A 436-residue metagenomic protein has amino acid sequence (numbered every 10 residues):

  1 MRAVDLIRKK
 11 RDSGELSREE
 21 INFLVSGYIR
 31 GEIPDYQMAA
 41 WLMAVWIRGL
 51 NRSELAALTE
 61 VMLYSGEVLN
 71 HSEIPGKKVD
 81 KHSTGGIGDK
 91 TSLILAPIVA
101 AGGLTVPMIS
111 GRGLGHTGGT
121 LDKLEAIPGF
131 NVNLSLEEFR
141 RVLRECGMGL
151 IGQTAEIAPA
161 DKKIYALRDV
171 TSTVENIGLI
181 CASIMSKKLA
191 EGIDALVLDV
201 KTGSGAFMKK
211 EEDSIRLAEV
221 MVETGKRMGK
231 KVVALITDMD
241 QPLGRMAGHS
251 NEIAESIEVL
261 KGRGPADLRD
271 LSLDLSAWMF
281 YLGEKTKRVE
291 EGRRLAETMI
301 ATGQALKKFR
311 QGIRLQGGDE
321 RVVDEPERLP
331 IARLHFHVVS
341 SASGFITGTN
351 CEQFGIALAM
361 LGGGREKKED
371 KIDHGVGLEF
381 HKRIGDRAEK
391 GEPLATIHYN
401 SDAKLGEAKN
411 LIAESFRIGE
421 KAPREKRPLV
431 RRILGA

Functional and structural regions predicted by a protein language model:
M1-G88, A101, K308-D319, V430 (+1 more regions): Acidic, glycine/proline-rich low-complexity segments that act as flexible tails and inter-domain linkers
D5, E15-R18, Y28, K78 (+4 more regions): Well-ordered secondary-structure scaffolds
I47, L93-P107, K187-G192, R227-M228 (+1 more regions): Alpha-helix C-terminal capping segments
K77-A100, L104-H116: Glycine/serine-rich anion-binding loops at beta->alpha junctions that coordinate negatively charged ligand groups
S83-G85, R112-H116, E156, T202-S204 (+1 more regions): Acidic, glycine-rich active-site loops and adjacent beta-strand->loop/helix elements that engage anionic groups
I109, L143, I151-T154, I184 (+2 more regions): Short beta-strand segments
K123-G149, E219-G225, G229: A glycine-rich helix N-cap at a beta->alpha junction
R144-I193: Phosphate/diphosphate-binding glycine-rich loops and adjacent basic-rich segments that engage nucleotide
